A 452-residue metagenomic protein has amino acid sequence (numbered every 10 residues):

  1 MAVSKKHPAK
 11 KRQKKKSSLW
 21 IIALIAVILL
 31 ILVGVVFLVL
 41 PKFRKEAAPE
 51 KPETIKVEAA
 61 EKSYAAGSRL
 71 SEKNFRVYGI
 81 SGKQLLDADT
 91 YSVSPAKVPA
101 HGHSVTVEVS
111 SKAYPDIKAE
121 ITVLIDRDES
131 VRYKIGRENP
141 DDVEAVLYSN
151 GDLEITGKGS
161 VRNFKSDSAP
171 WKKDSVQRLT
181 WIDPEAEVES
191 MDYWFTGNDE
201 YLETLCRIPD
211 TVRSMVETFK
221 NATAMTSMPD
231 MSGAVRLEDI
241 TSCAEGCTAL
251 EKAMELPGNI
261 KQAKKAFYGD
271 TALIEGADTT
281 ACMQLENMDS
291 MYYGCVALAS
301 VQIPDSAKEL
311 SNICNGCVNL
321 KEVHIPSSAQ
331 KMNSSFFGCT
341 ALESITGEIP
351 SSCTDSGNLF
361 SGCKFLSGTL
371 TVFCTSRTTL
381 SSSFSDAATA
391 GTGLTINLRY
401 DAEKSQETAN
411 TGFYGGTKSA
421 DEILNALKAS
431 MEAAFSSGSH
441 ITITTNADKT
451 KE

Functional and structural regions predicted by a protein language model:
M1-E50: Gram-positive cell-envelope targeting signals
K45-P52, L124-S130: Extracellular interdomain linker/stem segments of modular secreted and single-pass surface proteins
A48-Q84: Solvent-exposed, low-complexity, repeat-rich "mucin-like" stalks and linkers
G67, F75-V77, V107, A145 (+4 more regions): Extracellular/surface recognition and adhesion modules
K83-Y114, I121, I125: Serine/threonine-rich, repeat-prone extracellular segments and beta-strand-based repeat modules of secreted/surface
T90-P95, T156-K158, D174-E189, E200-S214 (+10 more regions): Structural signature of tandem-repeat unit edges
D128-N198, E217-K220, Y293, N315 (+3 more regions): Surface-exposed repetitive/solenoidal architectures
S190-W194, V216-K220, T241-A244, K264-Y268 (+5 more regions): Consensus positions within tandem repeat domains that build extended binding/scaffold surfaces
